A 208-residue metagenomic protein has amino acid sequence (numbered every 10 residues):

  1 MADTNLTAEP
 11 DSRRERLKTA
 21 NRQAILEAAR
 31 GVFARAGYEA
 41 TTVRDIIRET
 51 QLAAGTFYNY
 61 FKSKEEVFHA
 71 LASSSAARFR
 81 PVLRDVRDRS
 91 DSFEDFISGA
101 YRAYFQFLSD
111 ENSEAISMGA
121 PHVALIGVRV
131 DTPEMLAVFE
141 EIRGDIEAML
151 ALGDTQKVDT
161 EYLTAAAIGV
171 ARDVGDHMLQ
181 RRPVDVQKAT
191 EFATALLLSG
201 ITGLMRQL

Functional and structural regions predicted by a protein language model:
M1-A20, M205-L208: N-terminal intrinsically disordered/low-complexity leader segments
L17, N21-A29, I46, V67 (+2 more regions): Generic hydrophobic, amphipathic alpha-helix propensity
A24, V32-E66, A70: Helix-turn-helix
A28, V32, A103, F107 (+2 more regions): Amphipathic alpha-helical interface segments
A70, R84-D110, L163-A167, T190: Hydrophobic alpha-helical connector segments
A77-R80, I126-L152, E161-A165, G169 (+4 more regions): Amphipathic alpha-helical packing segments from all-alpha helical-bundle domains
F107-R129, R143-G144, D176-Q180: Amphipathic alpha-helical segments used for helix-helix packing
